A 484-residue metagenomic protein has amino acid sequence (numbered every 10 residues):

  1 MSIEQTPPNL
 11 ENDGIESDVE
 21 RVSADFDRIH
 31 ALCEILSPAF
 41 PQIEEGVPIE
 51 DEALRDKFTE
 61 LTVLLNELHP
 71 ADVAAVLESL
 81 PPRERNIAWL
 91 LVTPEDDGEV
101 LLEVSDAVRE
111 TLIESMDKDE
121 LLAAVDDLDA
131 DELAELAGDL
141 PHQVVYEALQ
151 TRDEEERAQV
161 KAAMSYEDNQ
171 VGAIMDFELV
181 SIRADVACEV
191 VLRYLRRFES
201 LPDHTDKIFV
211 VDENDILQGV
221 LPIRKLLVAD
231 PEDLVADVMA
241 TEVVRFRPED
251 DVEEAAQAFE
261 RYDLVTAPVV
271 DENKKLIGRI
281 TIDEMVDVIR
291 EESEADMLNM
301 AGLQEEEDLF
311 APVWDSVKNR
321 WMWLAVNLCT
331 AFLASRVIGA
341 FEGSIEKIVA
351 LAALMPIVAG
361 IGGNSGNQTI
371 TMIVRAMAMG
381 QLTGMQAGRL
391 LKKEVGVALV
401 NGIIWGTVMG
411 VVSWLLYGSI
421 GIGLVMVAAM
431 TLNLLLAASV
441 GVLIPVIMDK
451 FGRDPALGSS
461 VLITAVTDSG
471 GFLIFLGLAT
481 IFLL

Functional and structural regions predicted by a protein language model:
S2-L303: Hydrophobic packing positions in regular secondary-structure scaffolds
V288-I289, E294-S439, L443-V466, I474-L484: Alpha-helical transmembrane segments and their membrane-interface boundaries that form or gate the permeation pathway
